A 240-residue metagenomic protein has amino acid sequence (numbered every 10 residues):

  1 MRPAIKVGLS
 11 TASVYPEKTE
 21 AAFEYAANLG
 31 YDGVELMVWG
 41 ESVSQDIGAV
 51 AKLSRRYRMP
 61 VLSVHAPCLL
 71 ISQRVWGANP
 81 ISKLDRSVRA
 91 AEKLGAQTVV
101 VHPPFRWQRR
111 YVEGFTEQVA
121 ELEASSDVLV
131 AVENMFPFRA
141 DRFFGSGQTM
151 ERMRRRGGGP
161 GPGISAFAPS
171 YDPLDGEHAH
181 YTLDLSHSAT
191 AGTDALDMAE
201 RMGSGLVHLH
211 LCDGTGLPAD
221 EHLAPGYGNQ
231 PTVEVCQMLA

Functional and structural regions predicted by a protein language model:
M1-Q97, G176-H180, S204: N-terminal pre-domain/capping segments
V7, G33-E35, R152-R155, A179-D184 (+1 more regions): N-terminal start-of-chain detector that recognizes signal peptides and the immediate post-cleavage beginning
L9, L36, V101, V132 (+2 more regions): Conserved beta-strand positions
T11-T19, L36-A49, L69-P80, F105-E113 (+4 more regions): Acidic-and-aromatic substrate-binding clefts and catalytic sites of carbohydrate-active enzymes
A22-E24, I47-A51, L84-V88, F115-E123 (+4 more regions): Generic structural signal for well-ordered alpha-helices, preferentially at hydrophobic/aromatic core positions
M37-V43, V64-C68, E92-A96, L129-N134 (+3 more regions): Short C-terminal domain-edge/linker segments immediately following a structured domain
R56, Q73-Y181, T190: Active-site acidic/histidine proton-transfer and metal-coordination neighborhood in alpha/beta enzyme cores
I71-G77, G157-F167, T182, H187-A240: Gly/Pro-rich active-site loop or hairpin
